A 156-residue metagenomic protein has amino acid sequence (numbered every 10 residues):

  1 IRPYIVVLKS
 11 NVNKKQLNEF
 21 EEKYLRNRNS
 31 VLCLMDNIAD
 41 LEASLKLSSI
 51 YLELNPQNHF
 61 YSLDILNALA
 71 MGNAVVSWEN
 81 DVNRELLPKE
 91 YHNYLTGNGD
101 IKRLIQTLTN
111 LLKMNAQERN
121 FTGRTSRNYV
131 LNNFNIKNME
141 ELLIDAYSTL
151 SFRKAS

Functional and structural regions predicted by a protein language model:
R2-L17: Glycosyltransferase donor-sugar binding loop
L17-N37: Nucleotide-activated donor-binding/catalytic signature segment of Leloir-type glycosyltransferases, i.e., the conserved
N37-S48, A70: Short acidic alpha-helix that forms the nucleotide-activated donor recognition element in Leloir-type transferases
E42, L63-A70, R84-E85: Short alpha-helical segment that forms part of, or immediately flanks, the ligand-binding pocket in carbohydrate-active
K46-F60, N73: Acidic donor-binding loop of glycosyltransferase active sites
P56, N73, S77-R84, N98-G99: Short glycine-rich donor-binding/catalytic loop of glycosyltransferases that coordinates the nucleotide-sugar
K89, N93-I101, L111-A116: Conserved acidic donor-binding segment of nucleotide-sugar-dependent glycosyltransferases
A116-S148: A charged, aromatic-enriched C-terminal amphipathic alpha-helix characteristic of glycosyltransferases across folds
